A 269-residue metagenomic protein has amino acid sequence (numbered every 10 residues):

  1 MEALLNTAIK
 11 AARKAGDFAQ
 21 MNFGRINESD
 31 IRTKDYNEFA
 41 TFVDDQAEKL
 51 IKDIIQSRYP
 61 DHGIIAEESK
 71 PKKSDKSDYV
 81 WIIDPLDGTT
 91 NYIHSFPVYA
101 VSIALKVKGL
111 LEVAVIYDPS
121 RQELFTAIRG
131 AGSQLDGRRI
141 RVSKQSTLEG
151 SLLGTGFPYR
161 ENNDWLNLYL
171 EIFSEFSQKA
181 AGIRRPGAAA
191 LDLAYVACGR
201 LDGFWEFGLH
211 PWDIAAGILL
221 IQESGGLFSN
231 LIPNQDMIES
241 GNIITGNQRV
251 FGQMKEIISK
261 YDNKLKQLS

Functional and structural regions predicted by a protein language model:
M1-L86, R249, E256, N263-S269: N-terminal subdomain of lithium-sensitive/metallo-dependent phosphomonoesterases centered on the IMPase/IPPase/PAP
L4, D53, S57, I65 (+4 more regions): Active-site-adjacent structural elements in enzyme catalytic cores
A19, G88-T89, L153, V196 (+2 more regions): Buried hydrophobic positions in well-ordered alpha/beta secondary-structure cores of metabolic enzymes
D75-Y79, L148, A197-R200, I238-S240: A short, glycine/Asx- and small/polar-enriched loop/turn that sits immediately N-terminal to a beta-strand
A104-L193, S240-S269: Acidic beta-strand-loop-alpha-helix segment within the catalytic core of divalent metal-dependent phosphate-processing
L191-C198, A215-E223: Acidic, metal-associated active-site segment
C198-G203, G226-L227: Alpha-to-beta junction loops
P233-M237: AMP-binding (ANL) adenylation modules
